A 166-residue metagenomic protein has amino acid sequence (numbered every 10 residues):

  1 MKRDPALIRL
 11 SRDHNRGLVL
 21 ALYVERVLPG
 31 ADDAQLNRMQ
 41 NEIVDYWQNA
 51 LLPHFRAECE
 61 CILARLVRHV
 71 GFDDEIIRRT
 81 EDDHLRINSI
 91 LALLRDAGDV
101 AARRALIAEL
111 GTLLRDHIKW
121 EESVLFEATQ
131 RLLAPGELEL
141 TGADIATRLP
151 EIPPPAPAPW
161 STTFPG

Functional and structural regions predicted by a protein language model:
M1-G166: Small-residue-biased structural context
